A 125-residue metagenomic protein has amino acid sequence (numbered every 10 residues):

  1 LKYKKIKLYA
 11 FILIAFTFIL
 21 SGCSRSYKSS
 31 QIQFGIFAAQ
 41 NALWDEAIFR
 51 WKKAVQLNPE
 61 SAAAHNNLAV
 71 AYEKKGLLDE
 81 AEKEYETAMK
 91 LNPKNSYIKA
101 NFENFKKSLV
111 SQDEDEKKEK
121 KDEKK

Functional and structural regions predicted by a protein language model:
K28-S29, A62-A63, S96-Y97: Helix-start (N-cap) detector for alpha-helical repeat units in TPR-like alpha-solenoids, especially tetratricopeptide
